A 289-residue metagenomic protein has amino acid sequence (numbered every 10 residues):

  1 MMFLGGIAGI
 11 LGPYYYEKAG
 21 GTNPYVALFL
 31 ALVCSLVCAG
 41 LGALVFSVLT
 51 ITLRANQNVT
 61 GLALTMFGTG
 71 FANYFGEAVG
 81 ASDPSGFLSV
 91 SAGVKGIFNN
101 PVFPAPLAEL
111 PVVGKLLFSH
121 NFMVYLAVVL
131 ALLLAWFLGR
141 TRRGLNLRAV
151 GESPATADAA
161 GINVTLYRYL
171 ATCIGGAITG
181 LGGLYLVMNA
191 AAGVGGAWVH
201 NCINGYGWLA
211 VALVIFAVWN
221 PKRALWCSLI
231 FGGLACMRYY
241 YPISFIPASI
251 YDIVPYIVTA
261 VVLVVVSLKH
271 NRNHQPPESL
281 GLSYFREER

Functional and structural regions predicted by a protein language model:
F3, F29-V37, N58-L62, Y125-V129 (+3 more regions): Hydrophobic alpha-helical transmembrane segments
G6-G12, T69-N73, V124-W136, G175-G183 (+3 more regions): Hydrophobic core segments of alpha-helical transmembrane domains in multi-pass membrane transport and ion-translocation
L11, Y15, A19, L41-L44 (+6 more regions): Membrane-interface helix caps of multi-pass small-molecule transporters
G21-T69, F231, A235: Alpha-helical transmembrane segments within multi-pass membrane transporters and channels
T69-G139, H200, I246-Y251, R272 (+1 more regions): Transmembrane helix-bundle core of multi-pass membrane transporters and related energy-transducing complexes
L116-A197, P221-K222, W226: Helix-loop-helix "hairpin" substructures at the membrane interface of multi-pass membrane proteins
E152-A159, N163-L166, R238-R289: Cytosolic-side transmembrane-helix boundaries in multi-pass membrane proteins
T179, N189, G193-Y256: Transmembrane alpha-helical segments in multi-pass inner-membrane proteins
